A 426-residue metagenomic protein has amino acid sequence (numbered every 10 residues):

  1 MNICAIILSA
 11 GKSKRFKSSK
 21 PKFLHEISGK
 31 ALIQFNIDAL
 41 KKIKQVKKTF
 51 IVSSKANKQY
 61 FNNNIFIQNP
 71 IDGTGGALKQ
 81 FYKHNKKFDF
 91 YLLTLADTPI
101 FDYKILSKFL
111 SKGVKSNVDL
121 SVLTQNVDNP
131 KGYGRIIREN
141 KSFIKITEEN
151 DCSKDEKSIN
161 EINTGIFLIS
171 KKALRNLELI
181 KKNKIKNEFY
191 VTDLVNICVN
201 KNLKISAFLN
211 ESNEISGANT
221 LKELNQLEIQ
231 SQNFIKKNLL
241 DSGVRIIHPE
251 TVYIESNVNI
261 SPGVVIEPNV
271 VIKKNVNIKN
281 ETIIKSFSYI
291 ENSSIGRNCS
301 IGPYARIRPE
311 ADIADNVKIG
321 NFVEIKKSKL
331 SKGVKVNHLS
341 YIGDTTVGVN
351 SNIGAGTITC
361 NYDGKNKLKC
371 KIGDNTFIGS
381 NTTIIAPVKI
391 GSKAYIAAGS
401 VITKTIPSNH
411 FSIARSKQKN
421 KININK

Functional and structural regions predicted by a protein language model:
M1-K58, N63, I67-D72, Y103-K112: N-terminal glycine-rich phosphate-binding loop and ensuing alpha1 helix
E26, I100, F167-L168, G217-A218 (+1 more regions): Short aromatic/basic micro-patch
F50-S54, T124, S412: Short internal beta-strands
K58-N140, L168-I169, N176-E178: Conserved beta-loop-beta/alpha segment of the NTase-like Rossmann-fold superfamily that binds/positions NTPs
F143-Q232: Catalytic-core segments of class I nucleotidyltransferases/pyrophosphorylases that form NMP-activated intermediates
N163-F167, S256, L368, A386: Glycine/small-residue-rich pyrophosphate-binding loop that anchors the diphosphate of NDP-sugar donors
V199-S300: Extended, small-residue-rich solenoid/repeat segments and analogous flexible loops that form exposed scaffolds
S300-K426: Glycine-rich hexapeptide-repeat left-handed beta-helix
